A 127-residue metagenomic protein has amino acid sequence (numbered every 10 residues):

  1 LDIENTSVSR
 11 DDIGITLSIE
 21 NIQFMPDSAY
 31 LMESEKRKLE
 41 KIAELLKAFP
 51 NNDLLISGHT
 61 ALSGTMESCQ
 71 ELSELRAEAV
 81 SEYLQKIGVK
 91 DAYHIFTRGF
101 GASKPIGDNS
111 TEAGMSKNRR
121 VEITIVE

Functional and structural regions predicted by a protein language model:
L1-D53, K90, E127: Periplasmic peptidoglycan-binding/tethering modules of Gram-negative envelope proteins
S34, S57-E127: Periplasmic OmpA-like peptidoglycan-binding domain that tethers envelope proteins to the cell wall
